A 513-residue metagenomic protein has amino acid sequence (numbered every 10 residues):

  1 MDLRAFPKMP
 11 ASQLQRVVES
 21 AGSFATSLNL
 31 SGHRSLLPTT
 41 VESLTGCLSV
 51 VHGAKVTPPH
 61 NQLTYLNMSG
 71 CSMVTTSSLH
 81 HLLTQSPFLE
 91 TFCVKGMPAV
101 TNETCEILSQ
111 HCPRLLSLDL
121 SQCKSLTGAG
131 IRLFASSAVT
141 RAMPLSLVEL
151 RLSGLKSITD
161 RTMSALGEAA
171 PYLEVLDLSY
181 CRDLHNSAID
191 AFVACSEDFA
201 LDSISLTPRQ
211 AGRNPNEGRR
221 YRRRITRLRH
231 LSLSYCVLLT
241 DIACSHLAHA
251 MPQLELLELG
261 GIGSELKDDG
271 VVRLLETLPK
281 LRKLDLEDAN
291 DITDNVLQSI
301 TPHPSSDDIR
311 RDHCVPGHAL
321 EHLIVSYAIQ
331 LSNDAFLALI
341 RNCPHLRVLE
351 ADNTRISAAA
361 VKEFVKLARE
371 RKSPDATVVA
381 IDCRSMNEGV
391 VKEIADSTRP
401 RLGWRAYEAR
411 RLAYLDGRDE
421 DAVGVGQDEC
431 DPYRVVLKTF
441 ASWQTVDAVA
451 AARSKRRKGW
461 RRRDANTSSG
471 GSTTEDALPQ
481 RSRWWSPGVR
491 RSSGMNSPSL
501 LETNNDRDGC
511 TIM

Functional and structural regions predicted by a protein language model:
M1-E42, H80, E106, R132 (+3 more regions): N-terminal adaptor-interaction module of cullin-RING ubiquitin ligase components
M1-R4, T26-S31, T64-S69, L89-K95 (+9 more regions): Conserved hydrophobic beta-strand positions in leucine-rich repeat
L3-R16, A21, S31, S43-A54 (+2 more regions): The feature captures the LRR N-terminal capping module
M9, L36, E42, S72-T75 (+12 more regions): Leucine-rich repeat
Q15-L30, C105-L118, L166-L176, L274-L284 (+1 more regions): Glycine/serine-rich loop-strand microenvironments at binding/catalytic pocket rims
V18-E19, T45, S49, L83-T84 (+11 more regions): Ankyrin-repeat helical core positions
S23, R34, P58-N61, S69-S72 (+21 more regions): Inter-repeat linker/turn residues at the boundaries of leucine-rich repeats
R161, S179, N186-G260, E265-M513: C-terminal capping region of solenoid repeat domains
